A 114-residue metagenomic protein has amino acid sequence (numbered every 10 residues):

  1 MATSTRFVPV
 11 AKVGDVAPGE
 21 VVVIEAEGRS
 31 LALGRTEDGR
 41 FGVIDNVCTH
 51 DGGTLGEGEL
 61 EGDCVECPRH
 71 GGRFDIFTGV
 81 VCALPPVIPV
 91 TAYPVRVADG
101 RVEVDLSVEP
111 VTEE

Functional and structural regions predicted by a protein language model:
M1-G62, I76, V80, P89-E114: N-terminal pre-ligand scaffold of iron-sulfur
C48, C67-H70: Short cysteine clusters
C64-E66, L84: Glycine-rich, phosphate-binding/catalytic loops in enzymes
P68-R69, V87-P89: Short secondary-structure transition/capping segments
